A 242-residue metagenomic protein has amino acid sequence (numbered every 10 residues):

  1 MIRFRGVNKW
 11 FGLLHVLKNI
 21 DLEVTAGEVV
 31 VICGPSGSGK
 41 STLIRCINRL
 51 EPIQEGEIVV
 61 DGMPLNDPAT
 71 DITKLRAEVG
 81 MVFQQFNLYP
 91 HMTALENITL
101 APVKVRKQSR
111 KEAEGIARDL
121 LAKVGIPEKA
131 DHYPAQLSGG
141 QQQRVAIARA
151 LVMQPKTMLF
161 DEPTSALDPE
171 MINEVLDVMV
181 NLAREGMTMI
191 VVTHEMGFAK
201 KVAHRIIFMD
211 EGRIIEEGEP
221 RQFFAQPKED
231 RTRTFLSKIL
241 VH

Functional and structural regions predicted by a protein language model:
M1-P220: ABC family nucleotide-binding domain
E217, R221-H242: C-terminal boundary and immediately downstream tail of ABC-type ATPase nucleotide-binding domains
